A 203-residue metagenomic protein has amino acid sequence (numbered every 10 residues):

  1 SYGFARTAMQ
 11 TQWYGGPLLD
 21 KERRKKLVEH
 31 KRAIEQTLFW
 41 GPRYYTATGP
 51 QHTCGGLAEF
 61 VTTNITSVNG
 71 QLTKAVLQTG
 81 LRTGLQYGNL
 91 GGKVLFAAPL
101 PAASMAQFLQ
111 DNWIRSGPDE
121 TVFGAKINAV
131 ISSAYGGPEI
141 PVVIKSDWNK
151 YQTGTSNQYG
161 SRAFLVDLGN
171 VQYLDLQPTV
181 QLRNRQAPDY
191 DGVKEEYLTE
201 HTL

Functional and structural regions predicted by a protein language model:
S1-G137, P141, K145-S161, V166-L203: Flexible, glycine/threonine- and acidic-rich loop/arm segments that mediate assembly and lattice contacts in viral
